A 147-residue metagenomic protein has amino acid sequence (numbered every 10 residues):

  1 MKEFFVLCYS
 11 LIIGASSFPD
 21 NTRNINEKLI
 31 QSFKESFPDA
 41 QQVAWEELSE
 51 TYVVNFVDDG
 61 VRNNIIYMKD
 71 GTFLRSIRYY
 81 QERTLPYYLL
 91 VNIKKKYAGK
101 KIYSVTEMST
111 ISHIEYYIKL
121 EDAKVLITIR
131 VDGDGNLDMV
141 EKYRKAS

Functional and structural regions predicted by a protein language model:
M1-R23, F33: Bacterial Sec-dependent N-terminal signal peptides
D20-S147: Interaction-mediating elements
